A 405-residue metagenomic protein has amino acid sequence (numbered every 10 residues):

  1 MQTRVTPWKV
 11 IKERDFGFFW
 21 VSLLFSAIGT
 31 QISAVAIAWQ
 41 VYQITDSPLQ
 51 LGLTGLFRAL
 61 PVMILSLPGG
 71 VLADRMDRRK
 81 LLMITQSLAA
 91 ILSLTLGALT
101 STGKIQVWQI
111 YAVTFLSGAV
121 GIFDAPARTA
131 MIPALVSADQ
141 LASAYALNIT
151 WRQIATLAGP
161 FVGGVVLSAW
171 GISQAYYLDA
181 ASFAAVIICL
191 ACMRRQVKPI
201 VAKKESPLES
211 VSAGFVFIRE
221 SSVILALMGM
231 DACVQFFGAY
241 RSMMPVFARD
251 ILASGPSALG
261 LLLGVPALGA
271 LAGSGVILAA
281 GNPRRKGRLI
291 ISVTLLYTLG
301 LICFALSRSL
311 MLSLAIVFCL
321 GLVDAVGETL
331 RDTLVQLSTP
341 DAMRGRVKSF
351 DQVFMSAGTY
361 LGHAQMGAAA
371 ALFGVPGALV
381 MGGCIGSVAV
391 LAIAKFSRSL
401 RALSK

Functional and structural regions predicted by a protein language model:
Q2-P61, V216-P266: Helix-loop boundary and gating motifs at the non-cytosolic
L24, I105-F123, A232, L312-V326: Hydrophobic core of transmembrane alpha-helices in multi-pass small-molecule transporters, especially MFS/SLC-type
L24, L56, L60, S87 (+9 more regions): Transmembrane alpha-helical cores of Major Facilitator Superfamily
A38-I44, L96-T102, A158-L178, D250-L252 (+1 more regions): Transmembrane alpha-helix termini and helix-breaking/packing motifs in multi-pass membrane transporters
T45, D77, L99-T100, K104 (+1 more regions): Helix-breaking motifs and short loop linkers at transmembrane-helix boundaries and internal kinks in secondary membrane
T54, I64-P68, R75, L81 (+6 more regions): C-terminal transmembrane bundle of multi-pass solute transporters/carriers
V113-T156: Cytoplasmic helix-loop-helix junction between adjacent transmembrane helices in 12-TM secondary transporters
A130, A134, I172, Y176-S206 (+1 more regions): Helix-loop junctions on the cytosolic side of multi-pass membrane transporters, especially the intracellular loop
